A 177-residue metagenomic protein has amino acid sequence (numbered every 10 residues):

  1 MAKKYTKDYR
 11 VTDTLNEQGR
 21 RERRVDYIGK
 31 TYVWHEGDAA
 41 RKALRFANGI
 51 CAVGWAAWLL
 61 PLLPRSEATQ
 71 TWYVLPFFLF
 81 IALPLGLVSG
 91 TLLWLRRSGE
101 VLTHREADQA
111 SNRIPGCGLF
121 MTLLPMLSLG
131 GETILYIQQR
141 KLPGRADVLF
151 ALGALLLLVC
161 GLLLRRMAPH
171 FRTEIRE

Functional and structural regions predicted by a protein language model:
M1-A40: N-terminal, intrinsically disordered, low-complexity segments that immediately precede the first transmembrane helix
R45-R65, I81-L85, F120-T133, L156: Canonical alpha-helical transmembrane segments of integral membrane proteins
L63-Y73, I137-R145: Helix-coil boundary and interhelical linker segments in multi-pass alpha-helical membrane proteins
T69-G86, L149-L156: Alpha-helical transmembrane segments
A82-L102, L164-P169: Membrane-water interface of transmembrane alpha-helices
V101-G118: Short membrane-interface loop/juxtamembrane segments of multi-pass integral membrane proteins
L123-L152: Alpha-helical transmembrane segments and their membrane-interface junctions in multi-pass membrane proteins
G161-E177: Cytosolic juxtamembrane helix at the C-terminal end of the final transmembrane segment
